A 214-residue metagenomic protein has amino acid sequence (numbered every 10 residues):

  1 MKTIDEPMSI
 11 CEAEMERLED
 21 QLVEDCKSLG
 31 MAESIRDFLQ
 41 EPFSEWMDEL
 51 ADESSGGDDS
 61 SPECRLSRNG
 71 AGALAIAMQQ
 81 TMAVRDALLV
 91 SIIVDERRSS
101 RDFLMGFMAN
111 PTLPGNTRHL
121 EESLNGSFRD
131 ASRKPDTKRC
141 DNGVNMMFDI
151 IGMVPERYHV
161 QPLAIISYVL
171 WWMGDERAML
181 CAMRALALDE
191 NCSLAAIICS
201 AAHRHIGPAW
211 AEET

Functional and structural regions predicted by a protein language model:
M1-T214: Charged, compositionally biased boundary regions
